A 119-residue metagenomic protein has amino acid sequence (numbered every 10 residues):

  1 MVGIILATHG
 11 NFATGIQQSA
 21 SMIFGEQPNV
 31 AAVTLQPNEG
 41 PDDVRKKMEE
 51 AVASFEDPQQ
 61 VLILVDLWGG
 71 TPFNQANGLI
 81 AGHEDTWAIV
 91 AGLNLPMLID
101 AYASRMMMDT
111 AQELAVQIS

Functional and structural regions predicted by a protein language model:
M1-S119: N-terminal loops that bind phosphate or other acidic moieties and the adjacent beta-alpha structural core
